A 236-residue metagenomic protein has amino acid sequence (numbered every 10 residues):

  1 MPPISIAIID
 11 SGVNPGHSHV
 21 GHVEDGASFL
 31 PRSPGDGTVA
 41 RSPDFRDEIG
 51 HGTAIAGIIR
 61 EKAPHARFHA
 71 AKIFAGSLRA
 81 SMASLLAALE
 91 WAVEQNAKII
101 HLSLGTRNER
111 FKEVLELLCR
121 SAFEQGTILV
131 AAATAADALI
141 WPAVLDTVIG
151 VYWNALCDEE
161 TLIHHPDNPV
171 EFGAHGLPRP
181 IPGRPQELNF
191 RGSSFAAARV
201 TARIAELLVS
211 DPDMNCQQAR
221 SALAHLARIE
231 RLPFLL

Functional and structural regions predicted by a protein language model:
M1-K62, A66: Active-site core segment of subtilase-fold serine proteases
P2, A97-H101, V209-L236: C-terminal subdomain of the subtilisin-like protease fold in secreted/lumenal serine endopeptidases
N14, F74, C157, L177-P180 (+1 more regions): Active-site/binding-pocket entry motifs
R41-R107, H225-A227: Subtilisin-like peptidase catalytic core
H69, I128-V130, G150: Structural detector of well-ordered beta-strand residues that form the stable sheet scaffold of enzyme domains
R110-L129: Catalytic-core regions built around general acid/base machinery
A138-V209: Extracellular S/T/G-rich loop segment that most often corresponds to the catalytic His/Ser-adjacent loop
